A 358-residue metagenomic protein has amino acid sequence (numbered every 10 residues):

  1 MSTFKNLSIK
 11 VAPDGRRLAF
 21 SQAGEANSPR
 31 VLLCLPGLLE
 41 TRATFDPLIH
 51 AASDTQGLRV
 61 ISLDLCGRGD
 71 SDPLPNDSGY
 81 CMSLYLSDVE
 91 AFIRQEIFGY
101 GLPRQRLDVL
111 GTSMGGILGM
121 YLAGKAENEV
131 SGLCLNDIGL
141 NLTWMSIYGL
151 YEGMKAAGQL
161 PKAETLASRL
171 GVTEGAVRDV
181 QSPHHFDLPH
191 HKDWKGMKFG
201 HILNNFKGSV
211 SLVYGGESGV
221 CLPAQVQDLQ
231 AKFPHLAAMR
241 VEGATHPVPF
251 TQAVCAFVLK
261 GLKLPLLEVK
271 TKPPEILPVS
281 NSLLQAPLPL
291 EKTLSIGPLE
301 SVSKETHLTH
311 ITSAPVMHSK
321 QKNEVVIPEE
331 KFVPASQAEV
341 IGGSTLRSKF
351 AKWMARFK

Functional and structural regions predicted by a protein language model:
P13-A23: A short loop-to-beta-strand scaffold at the N-terminal edge of the catalytic core in hydrolase folds
A23-D72: Conserved HGGG/HGGXW glycine-rich cap/lid loop of the alpha/beta-hydrolase fold
R59-L110: Active-site loop/oxyanion-hole signature of alpha/beta-hydrolase fold enzymes
G111, G115, G119: Gly/Ala-rich beta-loop-alpha elbow adjacent to hydrolase catalytic centers
M120-G124, S131-L160: Flexible "cap/lid" loop of the alpha/beta hydrolase fold
W144-G149, A156-N205: Conserved alpha/beta-hydrolase catalytic His-Asp/Glu region
S182-K232, R240: Conserved serine/cysteine hydrolase catalytic core
L236-P298, P334-K358: Catalytic active-site module of serine/aspartate enzymes centered on a nucleophile-bearing elbow/loop
